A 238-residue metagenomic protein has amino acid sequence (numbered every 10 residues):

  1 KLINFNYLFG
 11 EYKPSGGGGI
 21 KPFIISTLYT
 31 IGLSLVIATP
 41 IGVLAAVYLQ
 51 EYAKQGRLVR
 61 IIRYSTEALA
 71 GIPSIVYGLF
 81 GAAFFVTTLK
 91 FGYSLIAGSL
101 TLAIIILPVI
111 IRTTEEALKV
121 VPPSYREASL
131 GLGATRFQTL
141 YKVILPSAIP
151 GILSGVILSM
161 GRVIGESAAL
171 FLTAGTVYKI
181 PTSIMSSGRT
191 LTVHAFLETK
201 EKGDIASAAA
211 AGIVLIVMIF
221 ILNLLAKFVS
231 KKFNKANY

Functional and structural regions predicted by a protein language model:
K1-S34, L197-I205: Periplasmic/extracellular loop-to-transmembrane helix junction in inner-membrane transport proteins
E11-Y12, G18, L170-I216: Interhelical loop and adjacent transmembrane-helix boundary motif in polytopic membrane transport permeases
S34-T66, L79, T87, K227-K232: Transmembrane-helix boundary motif in ABC transporter permease subunits
T39-V47, S65, L79, A97 (+6 more regions): Membrane-embedded alpha-helices of multi-pass transport/permease systems
E67-L102: Generic hydrophobic transmembrane alpha-helix motif, especially the helices
P73, L132-G133, P146: Glycine/proline-centered hinge or cleavage motifs at structural transition points of membrane proteins
E115, K119, I157, L197-Y238: C-terminal transmembrane helix and the adjacent membrane-cytosol boundary/short C-terminal tail of inner/organellar
R136-T173: Transmembrane alpha-helices
